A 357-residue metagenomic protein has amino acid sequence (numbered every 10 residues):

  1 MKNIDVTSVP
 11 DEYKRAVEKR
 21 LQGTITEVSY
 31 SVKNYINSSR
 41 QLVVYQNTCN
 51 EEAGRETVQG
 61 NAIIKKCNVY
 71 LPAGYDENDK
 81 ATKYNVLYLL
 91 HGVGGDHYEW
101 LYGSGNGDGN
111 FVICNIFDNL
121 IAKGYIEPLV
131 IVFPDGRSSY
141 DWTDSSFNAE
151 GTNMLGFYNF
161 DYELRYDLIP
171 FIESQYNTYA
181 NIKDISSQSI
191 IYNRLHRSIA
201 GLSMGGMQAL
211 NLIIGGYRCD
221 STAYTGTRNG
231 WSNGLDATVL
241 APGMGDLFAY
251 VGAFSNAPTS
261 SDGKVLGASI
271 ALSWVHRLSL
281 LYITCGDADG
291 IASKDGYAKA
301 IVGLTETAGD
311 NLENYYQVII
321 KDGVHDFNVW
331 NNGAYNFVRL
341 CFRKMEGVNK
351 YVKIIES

Functional and structural regions predicted by a protein language model:
M1-S357: Non-catalytic cap/lid and distal C-terminal segments of serine-dependent acyl enzymes
